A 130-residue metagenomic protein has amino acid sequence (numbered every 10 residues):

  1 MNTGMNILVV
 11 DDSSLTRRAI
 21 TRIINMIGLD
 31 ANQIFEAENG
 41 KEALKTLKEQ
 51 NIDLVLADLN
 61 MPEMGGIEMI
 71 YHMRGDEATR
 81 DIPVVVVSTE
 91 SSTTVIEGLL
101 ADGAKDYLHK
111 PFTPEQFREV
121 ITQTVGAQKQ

Functional and structural regions predicted by a protein language model:
S14-F35, D102: Two-component/phosphorelay signaling modules centered on CheY-like receiver
E36-K45, G66: Helix N-cap/capping motif at the beta->alpha junctions
K45, I67-R80: Short amphipathic alpha-helix used as the core "switch/output" element in two-component signaling
Q50-L56: Active-site beta3 strand of CheY-like receiver
D58, S88: Active-site residues of response regulator receiver
M61: Receiver (REC) domain active-site loop signature in two-component systems and cognate sites in sensor histidine kinases
E68, S91-D106, E119: Alpha4 helix (beta4-alpha4-beta5 surface) of REC/receiver domains from two-component response regulators
F112-I121: C-terminal output helix
